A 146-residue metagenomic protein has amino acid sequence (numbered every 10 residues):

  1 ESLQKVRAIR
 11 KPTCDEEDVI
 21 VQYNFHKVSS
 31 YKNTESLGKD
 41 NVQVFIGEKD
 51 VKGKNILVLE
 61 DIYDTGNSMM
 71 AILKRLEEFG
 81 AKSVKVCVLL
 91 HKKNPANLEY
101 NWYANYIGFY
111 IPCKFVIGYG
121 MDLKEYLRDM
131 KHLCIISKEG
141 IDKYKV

Functional and structural regions predicted by a protein language model:
E1-V146: PRPP-associated nucleotide enzymes
